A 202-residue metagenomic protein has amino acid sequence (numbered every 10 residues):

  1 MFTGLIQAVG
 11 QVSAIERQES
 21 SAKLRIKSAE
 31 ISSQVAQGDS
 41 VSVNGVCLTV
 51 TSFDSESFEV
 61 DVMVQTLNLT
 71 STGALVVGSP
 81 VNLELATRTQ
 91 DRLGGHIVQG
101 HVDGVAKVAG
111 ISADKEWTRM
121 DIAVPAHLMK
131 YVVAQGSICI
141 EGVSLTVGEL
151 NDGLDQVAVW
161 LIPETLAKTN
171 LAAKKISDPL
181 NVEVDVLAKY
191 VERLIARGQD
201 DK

Functional and structural regions predicted by a protein language model:
M1-K202: Conserved loop->alpha-helix
